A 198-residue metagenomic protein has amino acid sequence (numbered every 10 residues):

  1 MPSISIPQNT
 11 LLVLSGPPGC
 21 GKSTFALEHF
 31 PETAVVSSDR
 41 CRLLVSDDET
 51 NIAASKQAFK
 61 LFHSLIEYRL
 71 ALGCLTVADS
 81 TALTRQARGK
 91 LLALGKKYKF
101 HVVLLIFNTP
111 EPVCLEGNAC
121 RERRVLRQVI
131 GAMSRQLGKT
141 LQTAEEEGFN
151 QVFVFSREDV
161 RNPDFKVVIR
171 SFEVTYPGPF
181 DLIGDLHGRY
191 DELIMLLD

Functional and structural regions predicted by a protein language model:
M1-S5: Pre-Walker A adenine-sensing motif
L11-V13, V77: Short hydrophobic/aromatic beta-strand immediately N-terminal to the Walker A/P-loop
V13-G16, G21, G184: The Walker A (P-loop) glycine that initiates the GxxxxGKT/S ATP-binding motif of P-loop NTPases
C20-T76, Q86, E111-L115: Conserved substrate/cofactor phosphate-moiety recognition/catalytic segment in nucleotide-dependent phosphotransferases
T33, T76, V102-V103, V152: Hydrophobic anchor at the start of a short beta-strand that flanks the dinucleotide cofactor-binding loop
I52, T81-F149: Replace "adjacent to P-loop NTPase cores in ATP/GTP-dependent enzymes" with "adjacent to NTP-binding cores
T76-S80, L104, L182-I183: Short catalytic-loop micro-motif centered on adjacent basic/acidic residues
Q142-D198: Feature recognizes metal-dependent phosphohydrolase scaffolds
